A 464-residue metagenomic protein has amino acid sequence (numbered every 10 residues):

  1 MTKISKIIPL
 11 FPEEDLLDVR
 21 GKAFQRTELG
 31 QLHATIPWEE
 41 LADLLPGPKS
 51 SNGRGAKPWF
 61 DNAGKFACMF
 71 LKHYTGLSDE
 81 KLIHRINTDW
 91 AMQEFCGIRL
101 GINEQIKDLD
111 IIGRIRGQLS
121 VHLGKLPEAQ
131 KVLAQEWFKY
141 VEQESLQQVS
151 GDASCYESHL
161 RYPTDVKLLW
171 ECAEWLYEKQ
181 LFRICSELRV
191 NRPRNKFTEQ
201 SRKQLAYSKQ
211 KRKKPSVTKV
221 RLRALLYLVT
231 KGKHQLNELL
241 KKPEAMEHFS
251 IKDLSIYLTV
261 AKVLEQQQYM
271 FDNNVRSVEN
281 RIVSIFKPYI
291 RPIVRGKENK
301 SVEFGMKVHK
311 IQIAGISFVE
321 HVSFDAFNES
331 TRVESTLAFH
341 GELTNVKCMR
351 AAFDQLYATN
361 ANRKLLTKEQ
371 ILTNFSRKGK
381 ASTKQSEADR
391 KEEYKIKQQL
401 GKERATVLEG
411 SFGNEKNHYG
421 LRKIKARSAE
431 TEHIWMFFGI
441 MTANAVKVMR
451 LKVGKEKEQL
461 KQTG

Functional and structural regions predicted by a protein language model:
M1-E40, S386, R450-G464: Charged, often Cys/His-bearing segments associated with DNA-binding zinc-finger transcription factors
T27, C68, L82-I83, D108-R116 (+8 more regions): Short, conserved catalytic/metal-binding motifs centered on acidic residues
L29-F70, Y74: Basic, short loop/linker segments at the boundary and entry of helix-turn-helix/winged-helix-like folds
R99-K287: Active-site- or DNA-interface-adjacent structural scaffold in DNA-acting proteins
D253-L258, Q267-F271, I396-G464: Basic, amphipathic alpha-helical segments enriched in Lys/Arg and hydrophobic/aromatic residues
M270-Q312: Active-site cores of enzymes that catalyze phosphoryl transfer or operate on phosphate-rich substrates
K297-L343: Electropositive, glycine- and tryptophan-enriched low-complexity nucleic-acid-binding patches
Q355-E430: Helix-centered, glycine/charged polyanion-binding patches within enzymatic domains that contact phosphate-containing
